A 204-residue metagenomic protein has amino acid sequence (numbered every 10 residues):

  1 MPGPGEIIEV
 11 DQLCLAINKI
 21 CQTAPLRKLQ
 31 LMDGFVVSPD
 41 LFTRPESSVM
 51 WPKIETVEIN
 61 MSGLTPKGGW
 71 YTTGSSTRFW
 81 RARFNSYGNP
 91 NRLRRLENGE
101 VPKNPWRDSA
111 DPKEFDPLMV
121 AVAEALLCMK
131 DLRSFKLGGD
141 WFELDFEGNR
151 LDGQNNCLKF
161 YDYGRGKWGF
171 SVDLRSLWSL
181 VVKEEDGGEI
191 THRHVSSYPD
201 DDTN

Functional and structural regions predicted by a protein language model:
M1-I8, C21-V37, P52-T65, F135-D140: The conserved beta-strand core of Leucine-Rich Repeat
G3-I20, L31-E46, F115-M119: A Trp-anchored, charged/polar loop motif used as the substrate-binding/catalytic surface of acyl/ester-handling
F42-N204: Leucine-rich solenoid repeat modules
